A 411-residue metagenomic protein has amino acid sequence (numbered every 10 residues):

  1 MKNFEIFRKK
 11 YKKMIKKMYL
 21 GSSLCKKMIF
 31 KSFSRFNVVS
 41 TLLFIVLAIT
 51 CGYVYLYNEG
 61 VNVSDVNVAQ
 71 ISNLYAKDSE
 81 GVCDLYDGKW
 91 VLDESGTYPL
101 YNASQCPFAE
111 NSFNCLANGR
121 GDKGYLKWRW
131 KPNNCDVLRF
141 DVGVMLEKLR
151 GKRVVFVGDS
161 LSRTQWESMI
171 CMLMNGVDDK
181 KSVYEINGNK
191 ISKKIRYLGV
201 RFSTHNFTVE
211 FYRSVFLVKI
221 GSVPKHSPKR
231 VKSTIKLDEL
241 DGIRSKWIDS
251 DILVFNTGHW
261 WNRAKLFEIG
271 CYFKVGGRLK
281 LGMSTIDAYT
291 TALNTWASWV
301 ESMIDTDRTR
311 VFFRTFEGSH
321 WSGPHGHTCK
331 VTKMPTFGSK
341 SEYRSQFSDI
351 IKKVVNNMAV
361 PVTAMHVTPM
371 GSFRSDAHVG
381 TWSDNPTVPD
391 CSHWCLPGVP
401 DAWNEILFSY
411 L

Functional and structural regions predicted by a protein language model:
K2-L411: A compositional signature for long Ser/Thr(±Pro)-rich, low-complexity
